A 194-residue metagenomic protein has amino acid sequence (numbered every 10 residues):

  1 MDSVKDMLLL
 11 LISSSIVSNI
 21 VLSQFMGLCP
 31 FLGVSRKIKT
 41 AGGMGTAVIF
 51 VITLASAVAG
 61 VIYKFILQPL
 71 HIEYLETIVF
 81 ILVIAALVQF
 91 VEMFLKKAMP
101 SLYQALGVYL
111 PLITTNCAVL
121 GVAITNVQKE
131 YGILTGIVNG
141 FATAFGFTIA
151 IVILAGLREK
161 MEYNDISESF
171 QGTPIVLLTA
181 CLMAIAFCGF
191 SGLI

Functional and structural regions predicted by a protein language model:
D2-D6, I185-I194: Juxtamembrane boundary at the C-terminal end of a transmembrane helix
D6-L22, H71-A86, I137-A150: Structural signature of hydrophobic alpha-helical transmembrane segments
L10-V17, V48, T53, A57 (+4 more regions): Hydrophobic core segments of alpha-helical transmembrane domains in multi-pass membrane transport and ion-translocation
I12-A47: Juxtamembrane transmembrane-helix termini in multi-pass membrane transport proteins
F25-G33, E92-K97, Y109-L110, C117-E130: Generic transmembrane alpha-helix signature in multi-pass membrane proteins, especially transporters/channels
M26-T40, V88-L102, L154-I166: C-terminal ends of transmembrane helices
K39-F50, Y74-F80, L102-I113, S167-I175: Cytoplasmic-side transmembrane-helix entry/capping segments in multi-pass membrane proteins
V61-G107: Ordered, amphipathic secondary-structure segments that act as subunit-interaction surfaces in large macromolecular
